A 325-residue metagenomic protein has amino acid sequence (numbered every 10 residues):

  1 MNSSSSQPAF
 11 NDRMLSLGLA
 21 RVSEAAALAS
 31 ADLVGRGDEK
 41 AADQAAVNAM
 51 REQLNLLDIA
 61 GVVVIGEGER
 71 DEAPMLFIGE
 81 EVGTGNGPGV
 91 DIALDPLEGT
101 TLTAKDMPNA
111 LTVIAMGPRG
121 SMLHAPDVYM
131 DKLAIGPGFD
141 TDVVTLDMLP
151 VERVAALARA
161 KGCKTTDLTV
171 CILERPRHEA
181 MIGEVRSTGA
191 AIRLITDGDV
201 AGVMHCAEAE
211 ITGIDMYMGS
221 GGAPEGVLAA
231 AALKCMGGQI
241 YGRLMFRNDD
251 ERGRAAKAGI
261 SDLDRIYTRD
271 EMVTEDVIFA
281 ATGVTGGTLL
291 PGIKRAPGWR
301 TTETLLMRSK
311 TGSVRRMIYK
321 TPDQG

Functional and structural regions predicted by a protein language model:
M1-A93, E152-A155, R159, V200-A201 (+3 more regions): N-terminal subdomain of lithium-sensitive/metallo-dependent phosphomonoesterases centered on the IMPase/IPPase/PAP
R13-S16, G37, T101, D140-D142 (+1 more regions): A short glycine/serine-rich beta->alpha loop
E81, G87, M107, M116 (+4 more regions): Short capping/connector residues at structural and topological boundaries
V82-G83, T112-A115, G213-M216: Short basic, glycine-rich beta-strand/loop surfaces that mediate nucleic-acid
G87-E98, L102-L123: DPxDG-like acidic metal-binding loop motif
M116-P118, M122-V128, I195, G242-R247: Short, acidic/small-residue loops that bind anionic groups at enzyme active sites
R119-R153, L157: Glycine-rich phosphate-binding loop plus the immediately following alpha-helix
M148-R308: An extended, acidic
